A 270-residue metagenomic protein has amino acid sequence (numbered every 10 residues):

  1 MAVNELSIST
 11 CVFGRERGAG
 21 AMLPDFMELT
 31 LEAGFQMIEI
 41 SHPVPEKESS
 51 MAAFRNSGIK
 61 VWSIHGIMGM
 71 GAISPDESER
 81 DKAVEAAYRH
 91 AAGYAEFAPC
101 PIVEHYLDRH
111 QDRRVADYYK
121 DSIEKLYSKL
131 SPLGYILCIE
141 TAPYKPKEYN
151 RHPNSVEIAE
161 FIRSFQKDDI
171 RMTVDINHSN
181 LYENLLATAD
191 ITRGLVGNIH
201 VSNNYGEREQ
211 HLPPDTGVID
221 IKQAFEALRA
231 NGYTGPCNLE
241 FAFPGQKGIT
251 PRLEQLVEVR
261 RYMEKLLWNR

Functional and structural regions predicted by a protein language model:
M1-L31, A98-C100, D121-K125, L133 (+1 more regions): Histidine-acidic metal/acid-base catalytic patches
V12-G14, H42-E46, I67-M70, Y106-H110 (+4 more regions): Active-site-proximal loop/turn and secondary-structure-junction residues that shape catalytic pockets, frequently
M27-V44, M68-G69: N-terminal substrate-binding region of glycoside hydrolase catalytic domains
I38, W62-I64, P101-V103, L137 (+2 more regions): Hydrophobic residues within beta-strands of alpha/beta enzymes
P45-A53: Active-site-adjacent beta->alpha loops and helix N-cap segments on the catalytic face of soluble alpha/beta enzymes
N56, I73-V174, L181: Active-site acidic/histidine proton-transfer and metal-coordination neighborhood in alpha/beta enzyme cores
I59-G69: Short, structured active-site "lid" loops
G71-S74, R208-E209: Short, charged, surface-exposed secondary-structure boundary motifs
